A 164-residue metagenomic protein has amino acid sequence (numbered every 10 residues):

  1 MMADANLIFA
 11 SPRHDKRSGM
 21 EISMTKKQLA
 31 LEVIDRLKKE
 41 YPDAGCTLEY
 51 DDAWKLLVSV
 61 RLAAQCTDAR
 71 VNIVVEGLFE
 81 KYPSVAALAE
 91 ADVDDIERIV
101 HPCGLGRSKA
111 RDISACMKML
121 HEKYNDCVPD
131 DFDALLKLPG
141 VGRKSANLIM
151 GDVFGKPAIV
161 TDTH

Functional and structural regions predicted by a protein language model:
M1, F9-A10, P157: A subset of signal/propeptide-processing and intrinsically disordered low-complexity segments in secreted/extracellular
M1-M2, M20: Methionine residue identity
A5, A10, D15-K16: Short hydrophobic alpha-helical segments enriched in small aliphatic residues
G19-K137: N-terminal polyanion-binding entry modules of DNA glycosylases/AP lyases and select other DNA-binding proteins
L138-P139, V153: Core residues of bacterial helix-turn-helix
M150-H164: Phosphate-backbone recognition surface of nucleic-acid-processing proteins
